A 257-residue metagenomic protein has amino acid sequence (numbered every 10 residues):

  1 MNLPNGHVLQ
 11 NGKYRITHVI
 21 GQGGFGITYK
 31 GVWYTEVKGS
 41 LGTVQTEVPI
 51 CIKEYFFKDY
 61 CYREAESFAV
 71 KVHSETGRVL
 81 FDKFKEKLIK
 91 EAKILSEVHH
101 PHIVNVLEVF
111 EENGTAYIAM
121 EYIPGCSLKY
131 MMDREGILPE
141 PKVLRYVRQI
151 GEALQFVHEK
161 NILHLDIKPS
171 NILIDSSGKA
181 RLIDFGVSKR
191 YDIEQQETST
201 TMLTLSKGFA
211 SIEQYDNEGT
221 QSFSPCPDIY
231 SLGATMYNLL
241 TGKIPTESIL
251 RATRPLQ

Functional and structural regions predicted by a protein language model:
T17-G23, T28: Protein kinase glycine-rich loop
Y62-E97: AlphaC helix of the eukaryotic protein kinase fold
V109: Activation-segment/catalytic-loop signature of the eukaryotic protein kinase fold
N113-S127, M131: Conserved short submotifs of the Hanks-type protein kinase catalytic core that shape the nucleotide-binding pocket
Y146-V147: Activation segment signature within eukaryotic-like protein kinase domains
H158-I174: Catalytic-loop of the protein kinase fold
T198-Q214: Conserved activation segment of eukaryotic-like protein kinases, specifically the C-terminal portion of the activation
